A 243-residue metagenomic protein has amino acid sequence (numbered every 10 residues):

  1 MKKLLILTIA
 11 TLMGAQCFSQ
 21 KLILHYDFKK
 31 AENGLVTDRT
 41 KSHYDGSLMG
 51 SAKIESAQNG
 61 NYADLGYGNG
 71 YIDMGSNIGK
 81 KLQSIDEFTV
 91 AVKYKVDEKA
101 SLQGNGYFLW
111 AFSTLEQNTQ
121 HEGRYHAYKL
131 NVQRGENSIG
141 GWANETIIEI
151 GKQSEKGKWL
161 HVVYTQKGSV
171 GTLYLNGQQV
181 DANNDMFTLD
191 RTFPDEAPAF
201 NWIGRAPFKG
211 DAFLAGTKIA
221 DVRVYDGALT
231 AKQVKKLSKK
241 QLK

Functional and structural regions predicted by a protein language model:
M1-L4: Positively charged n-region of N-terminal signal peptides that target proteins for export
T8, Q16-N69, D181, K235-K243: Extracytoplasmic low-complexity segments
K21-I23, K30-V36, Y67-S138, Q166 (+3 more regions): Extracellular glycan-recognition modules
H25, G50-S51, H161, G216 (+1 more regions): Extracellular/lumenal ectodomain signal focusing on beta-strand-rich modules and carbohydrate-recognition contexts
N77-K80, I148-Q153, D190: Beta-strand-rich interaction surfaces with strong enrichment in secreted/lumenal proteins
N137-H161: Short, aromatic/His-centered strand-loop micro-motif at the edge of beta-sheets
Y164-F187: Carbohydrate-binding surfaces in secreted/extracellular proteins
N183-K218: Flexible glycan-contacting loops in extracellular carbohydrate-active proteins
